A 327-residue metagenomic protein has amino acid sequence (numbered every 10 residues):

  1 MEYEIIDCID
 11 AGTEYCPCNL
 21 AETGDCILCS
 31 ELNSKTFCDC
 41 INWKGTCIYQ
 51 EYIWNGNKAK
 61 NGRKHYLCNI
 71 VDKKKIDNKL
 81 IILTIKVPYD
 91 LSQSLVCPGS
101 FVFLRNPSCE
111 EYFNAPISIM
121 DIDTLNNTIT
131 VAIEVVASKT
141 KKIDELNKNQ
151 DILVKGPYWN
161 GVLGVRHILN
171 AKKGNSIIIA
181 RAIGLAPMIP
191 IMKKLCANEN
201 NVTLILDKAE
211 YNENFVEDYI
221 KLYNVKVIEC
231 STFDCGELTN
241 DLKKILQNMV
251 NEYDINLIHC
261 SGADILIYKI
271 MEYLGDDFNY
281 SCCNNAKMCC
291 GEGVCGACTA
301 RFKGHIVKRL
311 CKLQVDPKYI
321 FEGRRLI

Functional and structural regions predicted by a protein language model:
M1-D25, H259-K287, L326-I327: Short, charged low-complexity linear segments at domain edges
M1-N69: Long terminal accessory regions outside catalytic cores
I6, I53-K74, R301, C311-I327: Short Fe-S-cluster ligation motifs
Y15-N42, D264-I265, N285-P317: Local cysteine-cluster metal-coordination motifs and their immediate loop/turn environment, predominantly Fe-S cluster
G56-Q150: Ferredoxin-reductase
K141-K287: FNR/FR-type flavoprotein reductase catalytic core
